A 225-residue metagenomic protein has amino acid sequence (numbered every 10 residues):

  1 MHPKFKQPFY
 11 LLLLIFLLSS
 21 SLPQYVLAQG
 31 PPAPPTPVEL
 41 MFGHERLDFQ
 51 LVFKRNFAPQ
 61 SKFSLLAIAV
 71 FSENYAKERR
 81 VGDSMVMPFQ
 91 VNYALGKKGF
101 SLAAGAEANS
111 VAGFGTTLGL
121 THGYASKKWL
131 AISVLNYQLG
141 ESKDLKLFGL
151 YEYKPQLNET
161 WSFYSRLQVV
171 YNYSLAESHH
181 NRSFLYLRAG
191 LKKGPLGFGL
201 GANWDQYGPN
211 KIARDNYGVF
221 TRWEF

Functional and structural regions predicted by a protein language model:
M1-P32: Cleavable N-terminal export/targeting peptides
K6, Y10-L13, L17, A58 (+3 more regions): Compositionally biased, low-structure terminal segments
P32-H44, F63-Y75, K98-S110, K128-L139 (+2 more regions): Transmembrane beta-strand segments that form the barrel wall of outer-membrane beta-barrel proteins
M41-G43, R79-D83, S110-A112, L139-K143 (+2 more regions): Replace "Gram-negative outer membrane beta-barrel proteins" with "bacterial and organellar outer membrane beta-barrel
L47-S64, D83-G96, F114-A131, L145-E159 (+2 more regions): Feature captures outer-membrane beta-barrel proteins of Gram-negative bacteria and organelles
K77, S174-L175, A189, K193: Short amphipathic alpha-helical patches
